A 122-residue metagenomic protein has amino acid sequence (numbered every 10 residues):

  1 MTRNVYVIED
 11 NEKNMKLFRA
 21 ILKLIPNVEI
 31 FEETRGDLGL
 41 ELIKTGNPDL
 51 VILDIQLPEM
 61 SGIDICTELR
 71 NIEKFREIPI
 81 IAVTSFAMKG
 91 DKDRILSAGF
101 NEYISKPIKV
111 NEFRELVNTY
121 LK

Functional and structural regions predicted by a protein language model:
E9: Conserved acidic carboxylate
E12-F31: Two-component/phosphorelay signaling modules centered on CheY-like receiver
E32-L50: Acidic, metal-coordinating helix/loop segments flanking the phosphotransfer/catalytic sites of two-component signaling
T34, L57-M60, L69, G90: Hydrophobic residue at a beta-alpha junction that N-caps the helix immediately following a catalytic beta-strand/loop
D54, T84: Active-site residues of response regulator receiver
P58, R76, M88, P107: The feature encodes the CheY-like receiver
I108-V117: C-terminal output helix
